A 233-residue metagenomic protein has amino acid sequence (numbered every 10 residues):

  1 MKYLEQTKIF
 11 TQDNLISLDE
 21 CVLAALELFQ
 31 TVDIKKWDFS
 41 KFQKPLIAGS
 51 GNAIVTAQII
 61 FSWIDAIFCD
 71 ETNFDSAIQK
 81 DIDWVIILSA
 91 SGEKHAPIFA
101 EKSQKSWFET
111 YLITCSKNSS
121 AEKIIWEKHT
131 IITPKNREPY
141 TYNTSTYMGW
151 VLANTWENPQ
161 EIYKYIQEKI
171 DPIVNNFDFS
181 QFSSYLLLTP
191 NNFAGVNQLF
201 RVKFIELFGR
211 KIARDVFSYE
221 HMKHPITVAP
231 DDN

Functional and structural regions predicted by a protein language model:
M1-V32, Y142-T146: Cofactor-/ligand-binding subdomain signature composed of acidic, glycine-rich, tryptophan-containing flexible loops
K2, K94, V228-N233: Long, low-complexity, Lys/Arg-enriched
Q12, D19, I54, T146 (+2 more regions): Electropositive phosphate-/nucleotide-binding environments in soluble metabolic enzymes
S17-A24, E161, Y165, P172-I173: Exposed alpha-helical structural elements
L28-D83, F182-V228: Anionic-ligand anchoring segments at beta-strand to alpha-helix junctions in alpha/beta enzyme folds, i.e., glycine
K41-Y165, D171: Glycine-rich phosphate-binding loops that contact phosphosugars or nucleotide phosphates
Q167-F179, T189-P190: Conserved, helical-rich catalytic subdomain that frames metal- and/or nucleotide-binding sites in enzyme alpha/beta
